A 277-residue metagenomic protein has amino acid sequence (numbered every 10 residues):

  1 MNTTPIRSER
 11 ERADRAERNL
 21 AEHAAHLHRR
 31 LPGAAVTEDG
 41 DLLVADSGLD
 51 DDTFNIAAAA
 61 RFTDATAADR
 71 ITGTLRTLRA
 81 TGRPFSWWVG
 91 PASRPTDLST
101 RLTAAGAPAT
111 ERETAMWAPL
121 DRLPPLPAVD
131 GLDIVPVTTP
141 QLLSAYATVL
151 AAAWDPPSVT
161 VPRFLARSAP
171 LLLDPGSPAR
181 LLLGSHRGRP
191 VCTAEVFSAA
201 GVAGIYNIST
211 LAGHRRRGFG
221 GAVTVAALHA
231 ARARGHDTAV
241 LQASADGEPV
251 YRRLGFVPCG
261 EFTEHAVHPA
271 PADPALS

Functional and structural regions predicted by a protein language model:
M1-A80, R94: N-terminal charged segments
A35-G40, P91, D97-P108, P178-A194 (+1 more regions): Conserved beta-hairpin
A65-S144, A243, H265-V267: Acyl-donor-binding surface of acyltransferase catalytic domains
A68-L75, Y206-A212, R216-A233, R253: Conserved acetyl-CoA-binding loop-helix of GNAT-fold acetyltransferases
T81-G82, V149-V161: Helix-loop element at the rim of GNAT/NAT acetyltransferase active sites that forms part of the acceptor-substrate
L102, Y251, F256: Conserved active-site tyrosine of GNAT-family acetyltransferases
V161-G213: A conserved beta-strand-loop-helix scaffold within acyl/acetyltransferase catalytic domains
T224, A245-P249, H268-P269: Short glycine/proline-centered loop/turn elements that form peptide/ligand docking sites
